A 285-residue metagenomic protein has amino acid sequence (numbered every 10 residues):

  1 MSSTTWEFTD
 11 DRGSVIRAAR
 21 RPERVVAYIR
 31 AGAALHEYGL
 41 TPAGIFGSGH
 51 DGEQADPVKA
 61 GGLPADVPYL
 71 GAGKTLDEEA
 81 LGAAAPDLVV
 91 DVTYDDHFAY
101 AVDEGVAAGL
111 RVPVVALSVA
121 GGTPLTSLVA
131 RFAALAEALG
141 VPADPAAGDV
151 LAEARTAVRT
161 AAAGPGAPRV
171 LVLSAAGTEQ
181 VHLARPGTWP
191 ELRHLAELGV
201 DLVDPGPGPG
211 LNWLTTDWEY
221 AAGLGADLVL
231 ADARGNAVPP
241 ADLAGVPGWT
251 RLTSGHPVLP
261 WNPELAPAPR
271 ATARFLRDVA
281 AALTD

Functional and structural regions predicted by a protein language model:
M1-A31, V141-S174, A233-V246, P260-N262 (+1 more regions): Bacterial Sec-exported substrate-binding components of ABC uptake systems
R12, L70-D77, G208-W218: Short helix-initiation/N-cap motifs at beta->coil->alpha
I16-A19, A60-P68, P145, E197-P209: A local structural motif
R24-A84, L88, T93-H97: A short, structured surface patch at a secondary-structure boundary
A31-A34, S48-D51, L88, Y94-F98 (+4 more regions): Solvent-exposed loop/turn segments at secondary-structure junctions within structured extracellular/periplasmic domains
V102-T178, L265-D285: Extracytoplasmic substrate-binding proteins
T126-A133, L224-D285: Structured C-terminal subdomain patch of bacterial secreted/periplasmic proteins
H182-W213: Alpha-helical, coiled-coil/dimerization segments enriched in small aliphatic residues
